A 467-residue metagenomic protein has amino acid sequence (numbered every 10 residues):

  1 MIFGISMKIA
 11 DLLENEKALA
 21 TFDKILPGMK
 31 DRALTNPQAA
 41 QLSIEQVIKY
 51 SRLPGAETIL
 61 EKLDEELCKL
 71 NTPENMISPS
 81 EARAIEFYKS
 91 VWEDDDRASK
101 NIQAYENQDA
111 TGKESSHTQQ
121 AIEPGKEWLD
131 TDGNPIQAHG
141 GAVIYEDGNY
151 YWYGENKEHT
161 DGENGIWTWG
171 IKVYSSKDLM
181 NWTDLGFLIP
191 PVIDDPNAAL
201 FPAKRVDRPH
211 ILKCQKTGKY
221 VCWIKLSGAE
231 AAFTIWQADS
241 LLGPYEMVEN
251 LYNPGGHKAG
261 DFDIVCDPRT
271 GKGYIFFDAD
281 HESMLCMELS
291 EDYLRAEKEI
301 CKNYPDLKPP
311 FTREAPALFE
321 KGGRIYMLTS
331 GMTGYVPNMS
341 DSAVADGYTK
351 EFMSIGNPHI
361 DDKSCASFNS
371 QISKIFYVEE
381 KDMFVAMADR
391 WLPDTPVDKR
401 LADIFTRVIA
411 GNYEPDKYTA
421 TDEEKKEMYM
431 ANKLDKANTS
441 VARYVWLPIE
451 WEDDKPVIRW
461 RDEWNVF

Functional and structural regions predicted by a protein language model:
I2-D64: Compact, charge-rich alpha-helical regulatory domains located at protein termini
G28-M29, K69-L70, D362: A short structural micro-motif
R32, Y50-L53, K69-P73, D94 (+1 more regions): Surface-exposed polar/charged interaction patches
L60-S78: Short, functional C-terminal segments
M76-F467: Carbohydrate-active catalytic/glycan-binding domains of CAZyme proteins, especially the secreted or lumenal ectodomains
